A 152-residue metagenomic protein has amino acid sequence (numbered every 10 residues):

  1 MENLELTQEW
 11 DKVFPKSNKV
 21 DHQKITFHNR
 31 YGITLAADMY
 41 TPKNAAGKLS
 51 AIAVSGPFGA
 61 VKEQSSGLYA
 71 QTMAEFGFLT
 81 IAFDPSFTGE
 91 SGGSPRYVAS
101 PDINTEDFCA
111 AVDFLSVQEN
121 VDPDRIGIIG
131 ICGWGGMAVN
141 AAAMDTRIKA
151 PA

Functional and structural regions predicted by a protein language model:
E2-G47: N-terminal cap/lid segment of alpha/beta-hydrolase-fold proteins
G47-P57: Short beta-strand element of the alpha/beta-hydrolase
G59-Q71, P85: The serine-hydrolase catalytic nucleophile loop
Q64, F87-A99: Glycine-rich "HGGG/HGxG" loop immediately N-terminal to the catalytic nucleophile of the alpha/beta-hydrolase
S65, V98-E119: Alpha/beta-hydrolase active-site loop
T72-G92: Conserved alpha/beta-hydrolase
C109-A152: Primarily recognizes the serine-hydrolase "nucleophile elbow" in alpha/beta-hydrolase and SGNH/GDSL folds
